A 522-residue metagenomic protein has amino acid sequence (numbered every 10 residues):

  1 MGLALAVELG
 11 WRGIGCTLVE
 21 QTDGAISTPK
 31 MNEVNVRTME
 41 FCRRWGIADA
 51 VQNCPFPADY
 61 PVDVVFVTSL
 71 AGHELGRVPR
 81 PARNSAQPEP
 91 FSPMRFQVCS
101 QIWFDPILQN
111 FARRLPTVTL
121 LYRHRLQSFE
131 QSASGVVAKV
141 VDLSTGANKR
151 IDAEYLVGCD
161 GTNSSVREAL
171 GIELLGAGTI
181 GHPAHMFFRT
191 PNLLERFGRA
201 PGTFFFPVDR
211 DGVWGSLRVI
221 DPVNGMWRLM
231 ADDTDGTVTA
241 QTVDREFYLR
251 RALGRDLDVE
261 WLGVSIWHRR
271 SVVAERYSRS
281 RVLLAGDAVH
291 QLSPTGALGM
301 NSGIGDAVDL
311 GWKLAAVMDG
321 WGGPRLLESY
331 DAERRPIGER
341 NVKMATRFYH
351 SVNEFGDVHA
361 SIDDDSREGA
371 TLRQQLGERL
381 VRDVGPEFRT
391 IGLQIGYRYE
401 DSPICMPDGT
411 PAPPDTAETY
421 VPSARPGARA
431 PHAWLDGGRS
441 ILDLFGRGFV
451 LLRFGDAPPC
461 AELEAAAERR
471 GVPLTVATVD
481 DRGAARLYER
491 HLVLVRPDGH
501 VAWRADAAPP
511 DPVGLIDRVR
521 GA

Functional and structural regions predicted by a protein language model:
M1-V7, W11-G13, L108, G158 (+7 more regions): Conserved mid-domain beta->alpha element of the FAD-binding
E8-M31: Glycine-rich FAD pyrophosphate-binding loop
S27-F111: Active-site-adjacent segment of FAD-dependent monooxygenases/related oxidoreductases
D49-V51, Q109-N110, Y155, C159-R269: Conserved FAD-binding catalytic core of PHBH/FMO-like flavoproteins
Y122-V137: A conserved short coil-to-beta-strand element within the FAD-binding core of flavoproteins
T145-Y155: Core beta-strand elements of the Rossmann-like FAD/NAD(P) dinucleotide-binding domain in flavoenzyme oxidoreductases
A315-A428, R439, F445, F449 (+6 more regions): C-terminal helical "tail/cap" subdomain of flavin- and related membrane-associated enzymes
A508-A522: Thiol-/selenol-based redox modules, centered on thioredoxin-like and closely related oxidoreductase domains
